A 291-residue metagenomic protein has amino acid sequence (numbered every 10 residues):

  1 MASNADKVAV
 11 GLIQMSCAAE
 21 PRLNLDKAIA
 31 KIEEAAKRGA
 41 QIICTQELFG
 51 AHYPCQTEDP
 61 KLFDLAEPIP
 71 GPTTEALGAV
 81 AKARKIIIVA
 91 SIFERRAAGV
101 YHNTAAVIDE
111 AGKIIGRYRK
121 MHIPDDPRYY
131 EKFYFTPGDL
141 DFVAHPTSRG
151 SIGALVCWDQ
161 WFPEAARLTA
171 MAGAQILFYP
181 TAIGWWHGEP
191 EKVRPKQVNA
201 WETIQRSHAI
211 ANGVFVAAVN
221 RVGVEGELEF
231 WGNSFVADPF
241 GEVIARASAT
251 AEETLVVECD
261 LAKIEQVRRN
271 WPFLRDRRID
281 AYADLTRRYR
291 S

Functional and structural regions predicted by a protein language model:
M1-I42, F178: N-terminal active-site segment of His-dependent metallophosphoesterases
K7-C17, T104, R117-K120, A144 (+2 more regions): Active-site-proximal beta-strand elements of phosphoester/diester hydrolases
V10, V107-I115, A237-A245: Short, glycine-anchored, charge-dense loop/turn motifs used at functional sites
P21, A30-A111, I115-R117, I183-S207 (+1 more regions): Cys-nucleophile CN-hydrolase/nitrilase-fold catalytic domain and related Cys-dependent amidase chemistry that acts on
A66-V89, S151, C157-T254: CN hydrolase (nitrilase-like) catalytic-core segments centered on the catalytic cysteine and neighboring Lys/Glu
A90-I92, T104-V107, V143, S234-V236 (+1 more regions): Short beta-strand scaffold segments in enzyme catalytic cores
K120-Y134, A251-R268: A short, polar/charged loop-to-alpha-helix boundary motif
F142-Q175, T181, I264-S291: Cysteine/selenocysteine-centered motifs that mediate thiol-based redox chemistry or coordinate metal-sulfur cofactors
